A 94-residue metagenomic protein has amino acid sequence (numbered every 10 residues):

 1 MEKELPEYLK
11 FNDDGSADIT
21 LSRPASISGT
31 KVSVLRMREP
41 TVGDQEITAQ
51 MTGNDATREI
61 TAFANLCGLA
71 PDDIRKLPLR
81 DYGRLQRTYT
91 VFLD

Functional and structural regions predicted by a protein language model:
M1-D94: Short, surface-exposed, charged amphipathic helix/loop patches that serve as local interaction elements
